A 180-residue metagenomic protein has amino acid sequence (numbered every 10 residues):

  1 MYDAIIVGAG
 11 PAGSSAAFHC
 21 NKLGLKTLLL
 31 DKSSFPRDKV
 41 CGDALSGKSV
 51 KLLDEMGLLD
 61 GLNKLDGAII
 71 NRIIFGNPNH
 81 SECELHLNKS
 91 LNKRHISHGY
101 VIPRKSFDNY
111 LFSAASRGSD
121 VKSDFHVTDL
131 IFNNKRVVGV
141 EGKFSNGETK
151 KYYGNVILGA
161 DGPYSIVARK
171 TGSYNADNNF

Functional and structural regions predicted by a protein language model:
M1-A12: Beta1/beta-strand and adjacent pyrophosphate-binding region of the FAD-binding site in flavoprotein oxidoreductases
I5, N21-C41: Glycine-rich FAD pyrophosphate-binding loop
S14-S15, G47-K48: Short alpha-helical segment within the catalytic ATP-binding CA
L25, L58, S119: Short phosphate-binding/catalytic loops that engage adenosine nucleotides
V50, D54-F107: A conserved beta-strand/loop capping segment in the N-terminal third of enzymes that catalyze redox or closely related
E55, F107-D120: N-terminal Rossmann-like dinucleotide/flavin-binding domain of flavoprotein oxidoreductases that bind FAD/FMN
A114-F180: Predominantly flavin-linked oxidoreductase catalytic cores and closely associated redox partners
